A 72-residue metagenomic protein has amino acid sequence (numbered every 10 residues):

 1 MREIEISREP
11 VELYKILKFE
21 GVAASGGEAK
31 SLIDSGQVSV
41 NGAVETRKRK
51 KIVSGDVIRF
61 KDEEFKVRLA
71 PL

Functional and structural regions predicted by a protein language model:
M1-V11: A detector for short, charged/polar N-terminal pre-domain segments
V11-S54: A basic, amphipathic helix-loop patch mediating RNA/tRNA/ribosome contacts
R47-L72: C-terminal structural segments of small proteins and small subunits
